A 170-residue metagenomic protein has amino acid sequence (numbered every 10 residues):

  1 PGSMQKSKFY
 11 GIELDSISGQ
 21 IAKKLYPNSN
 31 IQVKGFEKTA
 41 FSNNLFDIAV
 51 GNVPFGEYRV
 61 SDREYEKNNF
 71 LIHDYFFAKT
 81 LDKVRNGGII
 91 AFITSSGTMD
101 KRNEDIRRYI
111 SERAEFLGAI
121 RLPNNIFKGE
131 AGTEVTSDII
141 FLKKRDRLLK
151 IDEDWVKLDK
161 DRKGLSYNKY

Functional and structural regions predicted by a protein language model:
P1-G51, G56-Y58, S95, I140: Conserved S-adenosyl-L-methionine
I12-I21, V33, K67-K128, V135-L142: Conserved Class I SAM-dependent methyltransferase catalytic core
F41-N43, K128-A131: Short, solvent-exposed polar/charged micro-motifs at secondary-structure junctions
P54, N124, R145: Flexible loop residues that form catalytic and substrate-binding hotspots at small-molecule/glycan-binding clefts
E57-Y58, M99, L149: Short glycine-rich, flexible loops that bind phosphorylated cofactors or substrates
Y58-R63, R102-N103: Conserved ATPase-coupling elements of RecA-like P-loop NTPase cores
E66-K67, Y170: Conserved, charge-rich beta-strand/loop surface module that forms ligand/interface-binding patches within domains
G129-Y170: Flexible, glycine-/basic-rich loop-and-beta segments that form/coincide with the SAM-dependent methyltransferase
